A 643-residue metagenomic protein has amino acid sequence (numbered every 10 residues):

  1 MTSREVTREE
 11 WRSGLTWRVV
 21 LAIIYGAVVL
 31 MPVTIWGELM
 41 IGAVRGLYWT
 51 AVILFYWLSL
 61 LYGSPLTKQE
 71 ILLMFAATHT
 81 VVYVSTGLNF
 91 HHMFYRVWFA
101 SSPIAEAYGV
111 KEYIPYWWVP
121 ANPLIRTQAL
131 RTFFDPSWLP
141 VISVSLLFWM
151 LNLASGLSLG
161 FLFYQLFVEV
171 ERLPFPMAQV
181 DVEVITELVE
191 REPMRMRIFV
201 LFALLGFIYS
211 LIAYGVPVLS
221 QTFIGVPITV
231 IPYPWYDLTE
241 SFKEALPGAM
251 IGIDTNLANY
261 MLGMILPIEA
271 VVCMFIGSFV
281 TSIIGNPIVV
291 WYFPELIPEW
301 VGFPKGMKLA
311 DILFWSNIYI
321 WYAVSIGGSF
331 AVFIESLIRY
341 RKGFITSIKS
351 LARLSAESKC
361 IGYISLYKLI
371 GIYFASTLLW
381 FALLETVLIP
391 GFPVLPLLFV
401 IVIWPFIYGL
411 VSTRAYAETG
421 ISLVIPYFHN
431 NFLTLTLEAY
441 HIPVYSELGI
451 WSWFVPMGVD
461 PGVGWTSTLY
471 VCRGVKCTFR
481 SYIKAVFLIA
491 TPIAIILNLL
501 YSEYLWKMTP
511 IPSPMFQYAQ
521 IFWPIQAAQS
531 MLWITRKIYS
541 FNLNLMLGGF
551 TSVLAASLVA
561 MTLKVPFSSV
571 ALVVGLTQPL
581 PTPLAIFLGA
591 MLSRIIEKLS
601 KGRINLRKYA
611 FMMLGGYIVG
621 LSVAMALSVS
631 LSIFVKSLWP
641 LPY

Functional and structural regions predicted by a protein language model:
M1-Y643: Alpha-helical multipass membrane-protein architecture
